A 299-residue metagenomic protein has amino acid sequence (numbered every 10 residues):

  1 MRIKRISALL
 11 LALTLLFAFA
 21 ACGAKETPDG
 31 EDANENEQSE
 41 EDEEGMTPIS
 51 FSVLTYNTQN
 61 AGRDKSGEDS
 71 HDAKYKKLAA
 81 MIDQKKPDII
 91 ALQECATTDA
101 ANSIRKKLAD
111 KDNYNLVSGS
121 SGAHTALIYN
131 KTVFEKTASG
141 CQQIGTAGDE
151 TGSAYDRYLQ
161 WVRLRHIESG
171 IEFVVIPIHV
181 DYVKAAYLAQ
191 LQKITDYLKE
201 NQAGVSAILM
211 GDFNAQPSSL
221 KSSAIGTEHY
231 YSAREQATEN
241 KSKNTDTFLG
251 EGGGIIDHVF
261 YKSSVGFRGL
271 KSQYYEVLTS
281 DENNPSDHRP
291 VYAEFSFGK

Functional and structural regions predicted by a protein language model:
M1-L10: Bacterial N-terminal signal peptides that target proteins for export
A8, A21-K107, F297-K299: N-terminal, active-site-proximal structural segment of metallo-dependent hydrolase catalytic domains
L10-A18: Bacterial N-terminal signal peptides
F17-A21, S264: C-terminal segment of classical bacterial N-terminal signal peptides
S50-K65, T137-Q142, W161, I171-Y182: Active-site-proximal beta-strand elements of phosphoester/diester hydrolases
F51-T58, L78-A101, I128, V162 (+6 more regions): Active-site beta-strand/loop signature of hydrolases that rely on acidic residues for catalysis
C95-E172, K271: Structured beta-strand-rich core segments of catalytic domains in phosphoester-bond hydrolases
K184, K199-A207, A215-K299: Metal-dependent phosphoester-hydrolase catalytic domains
